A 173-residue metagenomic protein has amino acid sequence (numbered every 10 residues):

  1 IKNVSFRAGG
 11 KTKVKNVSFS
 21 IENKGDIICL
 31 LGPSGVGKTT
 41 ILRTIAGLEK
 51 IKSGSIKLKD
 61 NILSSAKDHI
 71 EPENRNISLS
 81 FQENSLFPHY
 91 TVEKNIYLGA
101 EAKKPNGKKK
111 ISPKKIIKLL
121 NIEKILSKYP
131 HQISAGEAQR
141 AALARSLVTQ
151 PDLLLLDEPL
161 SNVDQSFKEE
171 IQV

Functional and structural regions predicted by a protein language model:
G54-S65: Conserved ABC transporter NBD signature motif
L63-S78, A102: ABC ATPase NBD coupling module
Y90-G99: Short coil-to-helix segment of the ABC ATPase nucleotide-binding domain corresponding to the Q-loop/switch region
K108-I125: Conserved ABC ATPase "signature" region
Y129-I133, E137-Q139: Conserved ABC ATPase signature
V148-D152: A short, proline-enriched helix->beta-strand linker immediately N-terminal to the Walker B motif in ABC-type P-loop
L154-E158: Catalytic Walker B motif of ABC-type/P-loop ATPase nucleotide-binding domains
